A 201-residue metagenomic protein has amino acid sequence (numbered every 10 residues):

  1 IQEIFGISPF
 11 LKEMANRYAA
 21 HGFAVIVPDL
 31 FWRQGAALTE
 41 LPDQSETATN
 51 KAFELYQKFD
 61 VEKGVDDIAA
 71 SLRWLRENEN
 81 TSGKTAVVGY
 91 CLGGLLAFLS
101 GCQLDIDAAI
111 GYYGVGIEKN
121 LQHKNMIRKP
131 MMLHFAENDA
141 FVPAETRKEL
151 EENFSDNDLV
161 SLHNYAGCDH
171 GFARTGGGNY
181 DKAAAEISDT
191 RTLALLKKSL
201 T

Functional and structural regions predicted by a protein language model:
I1-T201: N-terminal cap/leader regions of alpha/beta-hydrolase-fold enzymes, predominantly small-molecule hydrolases
